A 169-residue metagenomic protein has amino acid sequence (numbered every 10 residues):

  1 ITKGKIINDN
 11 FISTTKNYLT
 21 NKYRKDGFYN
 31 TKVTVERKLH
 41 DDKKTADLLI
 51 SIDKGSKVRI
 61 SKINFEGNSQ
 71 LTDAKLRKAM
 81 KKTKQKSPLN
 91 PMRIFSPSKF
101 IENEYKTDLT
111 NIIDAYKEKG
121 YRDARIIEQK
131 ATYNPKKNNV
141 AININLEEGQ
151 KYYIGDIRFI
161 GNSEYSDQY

Functional and structural regions predicted by a protein language model:
I1-Y169: Interaction-mediating elements
